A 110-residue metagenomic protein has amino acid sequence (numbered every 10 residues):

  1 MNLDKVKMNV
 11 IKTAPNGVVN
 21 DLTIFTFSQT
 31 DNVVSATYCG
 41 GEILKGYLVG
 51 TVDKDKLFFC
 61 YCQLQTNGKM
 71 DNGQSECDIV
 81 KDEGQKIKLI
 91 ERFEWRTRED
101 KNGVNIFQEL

Functional and structural regions predicted by a protein language model:
M1-V19, L89-W95: Tryptophan-anchored aromatic micro-motifs
N2-L3, S28-V34, V52-K56, D82-K86 (+1 more regions): Short, solvent-exposed coil/turn segments at beta-strand boundaries
M8-V10, V34-T37, L57-Y61, I87-R92: Short hydrophobic/aromatic-rich beta-strand segments that constitute the beta-sheet cores of beta-sandwich/beta-barrel
V19-T23, I43-Y47, M70-E76, K101-V104: Short, surface-exposed coil-to-beta transition loops
D21-I24, V52, E94-L110: Edge beta-strand at a domain terminus
I24-V49: N-terminal glycine/threonine-rich, aromatic-flanked beta-hairpin/loop signature
C39-K45, L64-N67, R92-E99: Short, solvent-exposed aromatic-acidic interface loops
V52-K88: Mid-chain, well-packed structural core segment of small domains
